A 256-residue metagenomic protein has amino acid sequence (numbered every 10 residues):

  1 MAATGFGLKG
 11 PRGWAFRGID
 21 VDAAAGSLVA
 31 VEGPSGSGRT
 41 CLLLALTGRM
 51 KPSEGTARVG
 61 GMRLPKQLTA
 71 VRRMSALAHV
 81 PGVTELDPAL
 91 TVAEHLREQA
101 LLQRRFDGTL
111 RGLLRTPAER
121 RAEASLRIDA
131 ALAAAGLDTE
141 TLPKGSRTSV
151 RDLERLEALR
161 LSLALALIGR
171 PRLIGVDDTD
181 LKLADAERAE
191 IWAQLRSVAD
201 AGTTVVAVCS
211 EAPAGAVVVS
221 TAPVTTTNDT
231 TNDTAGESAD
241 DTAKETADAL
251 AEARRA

Functional and structural regions predicted by a protein language model:
A3-F6, W14-A24, V29, G55: Conserved beta-strand
E32-P34: The feature captures the beta-strand-to-loop junction immediately N-terminal to the Walker
T47: Helix-to-loop junction immediately C-terminal to a conserved catalytic motif
P52-R63, V71: Conserved ABC transporter NBD signature motif
R63-L77, T84: ABC ATPase NBD coupling module
P81-E157: ABC-family P-loop ATPase nucleotide-binding domains
L163: Hydrophobic anchor residue at the start of the ABC signature
